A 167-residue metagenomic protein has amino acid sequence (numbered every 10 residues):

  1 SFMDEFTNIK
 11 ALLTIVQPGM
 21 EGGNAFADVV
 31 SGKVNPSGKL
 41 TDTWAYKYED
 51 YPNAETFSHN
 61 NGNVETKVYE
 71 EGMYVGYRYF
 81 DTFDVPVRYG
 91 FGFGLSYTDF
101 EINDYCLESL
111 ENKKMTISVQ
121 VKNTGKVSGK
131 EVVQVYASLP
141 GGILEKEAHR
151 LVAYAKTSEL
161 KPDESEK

Functional and structural regions predicted by a protein language model:
F2-K130, Y136-S138: Secreted, periplasmic, or luminal enzymes acting at the cell surface/secretory milieu
N8, Q134-I143, H149-V152: Active/binding-pocket-proximal capping segment
I143-K167: Intrinsically disordered, low-complexity Pro/Gly/Ser/Thr-rich segments with frequent PxxP/GP/PP motifs and embedded
